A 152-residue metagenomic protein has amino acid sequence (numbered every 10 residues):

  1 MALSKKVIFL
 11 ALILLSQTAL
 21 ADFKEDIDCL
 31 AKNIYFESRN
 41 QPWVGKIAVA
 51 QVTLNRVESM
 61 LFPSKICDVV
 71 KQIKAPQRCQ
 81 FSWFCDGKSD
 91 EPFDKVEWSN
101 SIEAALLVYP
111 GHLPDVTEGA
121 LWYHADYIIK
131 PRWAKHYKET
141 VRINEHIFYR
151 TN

Functional and structural regions predicted by a protein language model:
M1-A2, V52: General helical secondary-structure elements
A2-L10: Sec-dependent signal peptide recognition, specifically the positively charged N-region followed immediately by
S16-T18: N-terminal signal peptide c-region/cleavage motif recognized by signal peptidases
A21-N152: Bacterial extracytoplasmic/cell-wall-associated proteins, especially those involved in peptidoglycan
